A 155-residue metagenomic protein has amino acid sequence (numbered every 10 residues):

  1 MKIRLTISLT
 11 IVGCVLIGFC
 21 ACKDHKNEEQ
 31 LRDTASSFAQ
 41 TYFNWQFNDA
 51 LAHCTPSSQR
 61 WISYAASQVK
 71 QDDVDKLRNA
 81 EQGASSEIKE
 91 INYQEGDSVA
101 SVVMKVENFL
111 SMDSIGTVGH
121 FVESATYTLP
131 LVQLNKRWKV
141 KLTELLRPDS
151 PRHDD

Functional and structural regions predicted by a protein language model:
M1-C20: Sec-dependent bacterial lipoprotein signal peptides
R4, E28, L77-A80, I115-G119: Intrinsically disordered, low-complexity segments enriched in polar/charged residues with Gly/Pro, especially when
C14-I17, Y42, G83: Structural motif
C20-N44: Short, low-complexity N-terminal intrinsically disordered segments enriched in polar/charged residues
R32, F47-S101, K105-F109: Short solvent-exposed beta->alpha transition segments
S37, T41-W45, H53-S57, W61 (+1 more regions): Structured segments of extracytoplasmic/periplasmic soluble domains in secreted or envelope-associated proteins
Y93-D155: Exposed beta-sheet edge and beta->alpha loop/turn motif
